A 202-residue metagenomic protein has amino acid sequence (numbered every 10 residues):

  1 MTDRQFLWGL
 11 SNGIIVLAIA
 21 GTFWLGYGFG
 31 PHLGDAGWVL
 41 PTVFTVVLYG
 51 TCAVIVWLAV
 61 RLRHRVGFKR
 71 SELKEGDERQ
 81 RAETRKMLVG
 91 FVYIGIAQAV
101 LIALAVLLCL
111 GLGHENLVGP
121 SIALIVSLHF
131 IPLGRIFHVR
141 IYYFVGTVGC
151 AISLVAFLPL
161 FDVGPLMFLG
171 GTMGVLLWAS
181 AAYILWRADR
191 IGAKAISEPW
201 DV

Functional and structural regions predicted by a protein language model:
M1-F6, S197-D201: Short, Lys/Arg-rich, polar N-terminal cytosolic tail immediately upstream of the first transmembrane signal-anchor
L7-P31, V148: The first (N-terminal) embedded transmembrane alpha-helix
W24-F91: Selected alpha-helical membrane-embedding segments in polytopic membrane proteins
L25-G34, L108-G111, L158-L160: Juxtamembrane "helix-exit" motif on the non-cytosolic side of transmembrane helices
V43-G50, L108-A123, G171-V175: Structural signature of hydrophobic alpha-helical transmembrane segments
V47-I55, L124-P132, G174-I184: Alpha-helical transmembrane segments and their membrane-interface exit regions
A99-T147: Membrane-proximal helix-loop-helix units in multi-pass membrane proteins
Y142, G146-V202: Terminal transmembrane helical module of multi-pass membrane proteins
